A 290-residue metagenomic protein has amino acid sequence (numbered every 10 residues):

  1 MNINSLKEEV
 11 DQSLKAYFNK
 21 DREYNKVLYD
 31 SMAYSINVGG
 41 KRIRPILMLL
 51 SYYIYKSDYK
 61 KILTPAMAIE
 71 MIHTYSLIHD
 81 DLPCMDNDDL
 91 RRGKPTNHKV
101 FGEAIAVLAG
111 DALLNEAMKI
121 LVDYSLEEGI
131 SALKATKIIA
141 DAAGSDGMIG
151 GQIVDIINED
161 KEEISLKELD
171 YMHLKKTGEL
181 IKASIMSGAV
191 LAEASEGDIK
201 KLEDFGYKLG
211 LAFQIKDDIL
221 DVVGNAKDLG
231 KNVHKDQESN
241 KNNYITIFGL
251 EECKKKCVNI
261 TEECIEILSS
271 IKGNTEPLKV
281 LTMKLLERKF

Functional and structural regions predicted by a protein language model:
M1-F18: N-terminal amphipathic/basic leader segments beginning at the initiator methionine
E9, F18, R22-L268, E276-L286: Mg2+-dependent prenyl diphosphate-binding active-site environment of isoprenoid biosynthetic enzymes
K289-F290: Short cytosolic juxtamembrane segments of multi-pass membrane proteins
